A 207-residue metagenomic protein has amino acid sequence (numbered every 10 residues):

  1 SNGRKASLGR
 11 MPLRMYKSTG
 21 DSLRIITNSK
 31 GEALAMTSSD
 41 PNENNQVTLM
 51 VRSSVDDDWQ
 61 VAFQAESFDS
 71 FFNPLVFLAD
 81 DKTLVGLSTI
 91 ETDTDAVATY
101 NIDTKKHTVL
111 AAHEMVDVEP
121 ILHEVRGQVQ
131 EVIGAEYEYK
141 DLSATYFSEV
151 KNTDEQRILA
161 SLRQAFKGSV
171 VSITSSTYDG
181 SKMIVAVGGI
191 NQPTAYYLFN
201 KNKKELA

Functional and structural regions predicted by a protein language model:
S1-A207: Peripheral, non-catalytic segments that deliver or gate enzyme domains
